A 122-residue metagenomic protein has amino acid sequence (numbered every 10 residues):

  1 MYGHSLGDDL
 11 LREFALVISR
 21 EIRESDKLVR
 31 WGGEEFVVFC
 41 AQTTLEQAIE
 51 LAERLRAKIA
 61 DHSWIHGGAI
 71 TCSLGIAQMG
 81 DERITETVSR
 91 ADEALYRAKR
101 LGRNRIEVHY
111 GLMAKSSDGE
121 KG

Functional and structural regions predicted by a protein language model:
M1-R23, V29-G33, V37-A41, L45-E53 (+2 more regions): Conserved long alpha-helical elements within nucleotide-processing catalytic cores of c-di-GMP signaling and class III
Y2, G75, N104-I106: Flexible, nucleotide-binding loop/lid elements of kinase catalytic cores
R20-S25, R56-G67, R97: Short catalytic/binding micro-motifs of nucleotide second-messenger systems
E24, G68-C72, G102-N104: Residue-level signal for beta-strand positions within conserved beta-sheet cores that form or flank
R30, K58-C72, A77, T87: Catalytic core regions of nucleotide second-messenger enzymes
V38, I70-C72, V108: HATPase_c (GHKL) ATP-binding subdomain of two-component histidine kinases
F39-A41, A77-G80: Short hydrophobic/aromatic beta-strand micro-patches that form the beta-sheet surface supporting nucleotide- or nucleic
L45-A52, M79-G122: Catalytic-core segments of nucleotide cyclases and related cyclic-nucleotide turnover enzymes
